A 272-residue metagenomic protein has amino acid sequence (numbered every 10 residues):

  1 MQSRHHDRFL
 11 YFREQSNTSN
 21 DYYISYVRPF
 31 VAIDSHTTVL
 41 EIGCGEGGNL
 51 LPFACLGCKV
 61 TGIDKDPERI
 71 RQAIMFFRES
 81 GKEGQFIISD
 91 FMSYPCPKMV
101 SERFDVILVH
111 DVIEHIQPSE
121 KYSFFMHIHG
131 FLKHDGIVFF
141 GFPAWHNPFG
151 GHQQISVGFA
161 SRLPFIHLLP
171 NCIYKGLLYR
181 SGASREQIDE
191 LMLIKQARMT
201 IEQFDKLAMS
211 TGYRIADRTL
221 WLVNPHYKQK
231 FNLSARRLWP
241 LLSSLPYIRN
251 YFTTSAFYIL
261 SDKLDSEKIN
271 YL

Functional and structural regions predicted by a protein language model:
M1-E102, V106, H110, Y122 (+2 more regions): Conserved N-terminal segment of class I S-adenosyl-L-methionine
Y11, Q15, T61, K65 (+4 more regions): Conserved aromatic-histidine-acidic binding/catalytic patches
T37, D135-G136: Surface-exposed loop/turn positions
K98, M126-H129: Short amphipathic alpha-helices and their capping/turn segments at secondary-structure boundaries
D111-H115: Short catalytic micro-motifs in class I SAM-dependent methyltransferases
Q117, L132-K133: Helix-to-beta-strand junctions that scaffold the AdoMet/dcAdoMet cofactor pocket in Class I SAM-dependent enzymes
E120-H127, I137-L264: S-adenosyl-L-methionine-dependent methyltransferase catalytic module, highlighting the catalytic core
